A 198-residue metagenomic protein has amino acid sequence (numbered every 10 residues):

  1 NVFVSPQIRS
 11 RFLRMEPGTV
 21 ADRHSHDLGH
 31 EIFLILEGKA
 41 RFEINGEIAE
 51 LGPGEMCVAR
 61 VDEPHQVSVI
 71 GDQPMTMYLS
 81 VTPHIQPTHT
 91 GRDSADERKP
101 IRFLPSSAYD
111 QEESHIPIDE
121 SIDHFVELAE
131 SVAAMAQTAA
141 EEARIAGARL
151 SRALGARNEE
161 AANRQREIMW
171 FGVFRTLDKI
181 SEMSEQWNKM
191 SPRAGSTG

Functional and structural regions predicted by a protein language model:
N1-R23, G29, S80-H89: A short glycine-rich, His/Asp/Glu-containing loop-to-beta-strand
I8, P17-T19, L28, E47 (+2 more regions): A generic "binding-loop/recognition-motif" signal
R23, F42-E43, A59, H65-G71: Short beta-strand His + acidic residue motifs that chelate non-heme Fe in jelly-roll/DSBH and cupin folds
L28-A40, N45: Glycine- and acidic-residue-biased ligand/ion/polar-headgroup-sensing regions
G46-D62: Short acidic-glycine-tyrosine-enriched beta hairpin
Q66, I70-M135: Double-stranded beta-helix
R152-G198: C-terminal non-catalytic accessory extensions
